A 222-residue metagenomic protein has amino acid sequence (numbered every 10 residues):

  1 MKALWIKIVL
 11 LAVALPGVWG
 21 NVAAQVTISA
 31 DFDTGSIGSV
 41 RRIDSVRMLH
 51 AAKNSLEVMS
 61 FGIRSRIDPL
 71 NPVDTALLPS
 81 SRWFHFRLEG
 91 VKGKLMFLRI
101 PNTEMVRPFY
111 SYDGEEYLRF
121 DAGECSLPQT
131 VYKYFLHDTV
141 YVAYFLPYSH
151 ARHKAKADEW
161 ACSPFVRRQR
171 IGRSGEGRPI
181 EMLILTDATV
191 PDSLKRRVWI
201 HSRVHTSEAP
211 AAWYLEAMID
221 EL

Functional and structural regions predicted by a protein language model:
M1-K7: Positively charged n-region of N-terminal signal peptides that target proteins for export
K7-V18: Bacterial N-terminal signal peptides
V22-L222: M14 metallocarboxypeptidase catalytic domain recognition
